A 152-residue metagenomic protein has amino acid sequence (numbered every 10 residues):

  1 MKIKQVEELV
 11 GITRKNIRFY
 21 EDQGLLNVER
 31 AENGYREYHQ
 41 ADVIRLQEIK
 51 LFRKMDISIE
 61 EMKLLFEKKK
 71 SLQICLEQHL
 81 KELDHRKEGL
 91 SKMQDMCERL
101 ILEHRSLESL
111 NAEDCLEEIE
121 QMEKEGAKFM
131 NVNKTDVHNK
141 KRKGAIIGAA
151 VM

Functional and structural regions predicted by a protein language model:
M1-L64: Basic helix-turn-helix/winged-helix DNA-binding cores and closely related short helical interaction motifs
A31, A41, A112, A127 (+2 more regions): A sequence-composition feature that detects small, non-aromatic residues
K50, L64-D136: Short, charged amphipathic alpha-helical surface segments
T135-M152: Hydrophobic alpha-helical bundles in membrane proteins
